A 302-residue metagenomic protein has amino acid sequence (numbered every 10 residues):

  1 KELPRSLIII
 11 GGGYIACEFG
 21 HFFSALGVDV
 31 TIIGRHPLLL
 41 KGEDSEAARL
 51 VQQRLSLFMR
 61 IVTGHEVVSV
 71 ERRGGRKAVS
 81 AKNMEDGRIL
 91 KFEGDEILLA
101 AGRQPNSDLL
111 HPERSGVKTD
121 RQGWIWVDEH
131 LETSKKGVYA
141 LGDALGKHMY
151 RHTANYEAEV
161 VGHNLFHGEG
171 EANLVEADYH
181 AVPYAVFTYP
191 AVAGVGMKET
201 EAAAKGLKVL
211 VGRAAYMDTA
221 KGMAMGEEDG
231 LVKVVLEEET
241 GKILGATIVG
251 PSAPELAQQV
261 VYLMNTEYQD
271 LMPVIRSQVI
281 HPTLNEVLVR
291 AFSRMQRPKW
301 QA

Functional and structural regions predicted by a protein language model:
K1-R5, K91-E171, V261-Y262: FAD-site-proximal beta/loop scaffold in flavoenzymes
P4-I8, Y14-R88, H148-N155, H163-E201: Rossmann-like dinucleotide-binding cores of NAD(P)H-dependent redox enzymes
G11, V30, P112, A158 (+2 more regions): Residue-level signature of catalytic and energy-coupling elements of molecular machines, predominantly ATP/GTP-dependent
A16-F19, S107, L256: Short glycine/serine/threonine-rich phosphate/pyrophosphate-binding segments that cradle anionic phosphate groups
D29, R60, K91, K118 (+1 more regions): Conserved beta-strand segments of alpha/beta enzyme cores
R73, L109, G116-K118, A224-D229: Short loop/turn motifs at secondary-structure junctions and domain boundaries
R73-G74, R114, R121, E238-T240: Short acidic-glycine loop/turn motifs at beta-strand connectors
E169, V182, F187-A302: Flexible, glycine-rich terminal cap/loop adjacent to redox cofactors in electron-transfer oxidoreductases
